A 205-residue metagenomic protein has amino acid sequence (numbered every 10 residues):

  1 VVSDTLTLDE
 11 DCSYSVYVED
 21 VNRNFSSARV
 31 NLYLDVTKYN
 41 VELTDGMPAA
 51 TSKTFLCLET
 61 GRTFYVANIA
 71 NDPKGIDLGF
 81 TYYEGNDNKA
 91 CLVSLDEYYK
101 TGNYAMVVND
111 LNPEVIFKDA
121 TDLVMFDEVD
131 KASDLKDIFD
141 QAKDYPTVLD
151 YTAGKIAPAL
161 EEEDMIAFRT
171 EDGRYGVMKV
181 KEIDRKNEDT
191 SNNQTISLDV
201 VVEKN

Functional and structural regions predicted by a protein language model:
V1, T5-N205: Surface-exposed, beta-sheet-biased, low-hydrophobicity segments with strongly acidic/polar composition
